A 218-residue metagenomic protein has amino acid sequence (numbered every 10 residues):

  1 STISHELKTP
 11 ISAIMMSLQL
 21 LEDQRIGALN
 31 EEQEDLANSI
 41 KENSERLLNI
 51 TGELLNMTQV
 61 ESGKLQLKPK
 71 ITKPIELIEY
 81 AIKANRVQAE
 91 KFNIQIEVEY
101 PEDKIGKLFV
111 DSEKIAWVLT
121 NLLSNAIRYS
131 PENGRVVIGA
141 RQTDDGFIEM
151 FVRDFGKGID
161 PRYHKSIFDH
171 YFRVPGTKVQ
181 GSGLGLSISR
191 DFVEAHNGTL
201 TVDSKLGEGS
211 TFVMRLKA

Functional and structural regions predicted by a protein language model:
S1-I26: Primarily the dimerization/phosphotransfer
E34, K68-K73, E90, Q95-G106: Conserved catalytic submotifs in the C-terminal HATPase_c
E42-L47: Short alpha-helical segment of the dimerization/phosphotransfer core of two-component systems
T58-P69: Helix-loop junction within the histidine kinase core
P74, G158-S166: Short helix N-cap motif at coil->helix boundaries in the Bergerat
